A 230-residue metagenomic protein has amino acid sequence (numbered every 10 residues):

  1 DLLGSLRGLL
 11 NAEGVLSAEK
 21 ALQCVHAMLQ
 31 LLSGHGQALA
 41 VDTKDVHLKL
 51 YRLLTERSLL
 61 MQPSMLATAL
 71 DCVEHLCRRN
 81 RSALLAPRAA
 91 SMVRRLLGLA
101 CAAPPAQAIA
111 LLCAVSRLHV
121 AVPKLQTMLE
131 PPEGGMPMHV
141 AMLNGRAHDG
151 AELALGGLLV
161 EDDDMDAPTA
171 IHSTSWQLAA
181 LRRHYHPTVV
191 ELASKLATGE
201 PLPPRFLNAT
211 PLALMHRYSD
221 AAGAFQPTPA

Functional and structural regions predicted by a protein language model:
D1-G8, A12: Alpha-solenoid helical-repeat scaffolds
L22-A230: Eukaryotic scaffolding regions of large macromolecular assemblies
